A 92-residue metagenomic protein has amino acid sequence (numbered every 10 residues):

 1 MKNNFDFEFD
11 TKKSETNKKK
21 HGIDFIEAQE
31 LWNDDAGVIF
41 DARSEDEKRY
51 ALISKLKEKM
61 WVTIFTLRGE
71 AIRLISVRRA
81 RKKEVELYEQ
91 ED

Functional and structural regions predicted by a protein language model:
M1-D92: Ribonuclease/tRNase effector modules and their secretory precursors
